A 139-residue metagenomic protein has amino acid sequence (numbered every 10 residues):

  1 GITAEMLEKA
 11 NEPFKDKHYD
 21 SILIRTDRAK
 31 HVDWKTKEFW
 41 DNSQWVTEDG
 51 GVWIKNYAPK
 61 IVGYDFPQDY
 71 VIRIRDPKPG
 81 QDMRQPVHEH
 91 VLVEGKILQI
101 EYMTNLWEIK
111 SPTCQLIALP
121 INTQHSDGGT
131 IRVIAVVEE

Functional and structural regions predicted by a protein language model:
G1-E139: Active-/binding-site microenvironments in catalytic and ligand-binding cores
